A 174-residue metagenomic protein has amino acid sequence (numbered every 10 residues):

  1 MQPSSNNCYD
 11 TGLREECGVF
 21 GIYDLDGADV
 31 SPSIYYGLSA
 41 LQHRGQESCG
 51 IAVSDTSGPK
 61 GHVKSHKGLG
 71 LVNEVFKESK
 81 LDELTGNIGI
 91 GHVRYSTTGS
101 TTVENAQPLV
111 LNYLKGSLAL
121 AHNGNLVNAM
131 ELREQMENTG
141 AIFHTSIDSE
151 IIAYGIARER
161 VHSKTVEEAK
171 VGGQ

Functional and structural regions predicted by a protein language model:
M1-Q174: Conserved short alpha-helical segments that host acidic/polar catalytic motifs at enzyme active sites
